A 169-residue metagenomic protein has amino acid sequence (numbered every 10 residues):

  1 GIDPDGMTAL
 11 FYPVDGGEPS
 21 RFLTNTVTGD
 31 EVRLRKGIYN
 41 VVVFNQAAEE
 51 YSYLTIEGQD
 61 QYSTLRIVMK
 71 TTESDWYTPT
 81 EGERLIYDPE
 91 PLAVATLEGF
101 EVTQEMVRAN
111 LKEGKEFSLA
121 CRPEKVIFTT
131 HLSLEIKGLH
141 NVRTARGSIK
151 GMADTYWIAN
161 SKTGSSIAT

Functional and structural regions predicted by a protein language model:
G1, R122-E135: A short, Gly/Thr-enriched small/hydrophobic beta-strand-prone motif that recurs across taxa
I2-D3, G138-R143: A short beta-turn/strand-edge loop motif at beta-sheet boundaries
G6-I56, R143-T169: Tryptophan-paired
P19-K125: Short, low-hydrophobicity acidic/polar segments
N45-A47, L134-G138: A mature extracytoplasmic/lumenal domain signature
S118-L119, L132-S133, A168-T169: Short secondary-structure capping micro-motifs at structural edges
